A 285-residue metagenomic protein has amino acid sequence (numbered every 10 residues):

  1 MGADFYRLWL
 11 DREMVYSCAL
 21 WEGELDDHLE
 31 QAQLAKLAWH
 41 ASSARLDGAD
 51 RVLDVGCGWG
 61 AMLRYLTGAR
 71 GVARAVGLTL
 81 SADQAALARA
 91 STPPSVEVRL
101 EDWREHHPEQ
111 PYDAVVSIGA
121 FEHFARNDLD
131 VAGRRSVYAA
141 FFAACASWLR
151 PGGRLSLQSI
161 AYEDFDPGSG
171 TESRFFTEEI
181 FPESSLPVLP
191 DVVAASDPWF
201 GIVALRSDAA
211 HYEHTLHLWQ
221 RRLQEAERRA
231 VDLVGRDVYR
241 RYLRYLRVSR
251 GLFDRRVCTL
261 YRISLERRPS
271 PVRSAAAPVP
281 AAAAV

Functional and structural regions predicted by a protein language model:
M1-S43: Conserved Class I S-adenosyl-L-methionine-dependent methyltransferase catalytic core
G48-G56: Conserved class I S-adenosyl-L-methionine
W59-G71: Conserved SAM-binding loop of SAM-dependent methyltransferases across substrates and taxa, primarily the Class I
P93-W103: Conserved SAM-binding strand-loop segment of SAM-dependent methyltransferases
R104-I118: A short acidic, Gly/Pro-enriched loop at the edge of an enzyme's catalytic core that lines a small-molecule cofactor
A132-P151: A short glycine-rich, Lys/Arg-flanked "PGG" loop and its adjoining helix->strand segment in the class I
G152-S159: Conserved beta-strand signature within the Rossmann-like core of class I S-adenosyl-L-methionine
I160-R262, E266-P269: Substrate-binding/catalytic lobe of Class I Rossmann-like enzymes that use SAM or dcSAM, i.e., the mid-to-C-terminal
